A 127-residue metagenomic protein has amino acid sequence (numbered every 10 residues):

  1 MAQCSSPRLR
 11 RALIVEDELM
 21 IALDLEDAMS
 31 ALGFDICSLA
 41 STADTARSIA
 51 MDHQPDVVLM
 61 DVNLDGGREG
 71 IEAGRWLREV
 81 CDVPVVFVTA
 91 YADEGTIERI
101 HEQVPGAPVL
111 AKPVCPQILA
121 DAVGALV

Functional and structural regions predicted by a protein language model:
M1-L13, C115-V127: Non-catalytic signal-transmission and effector/linker regions of two-component phosphorelay proteins
E16: Conserved acidic carboxylate
L23-A31: Charged docking surfaces used in two-component/phosphorelay signaling
E26, L39-V57: Acidic, metal-coordinating helix/loop segments flanking the phosphotransfer/catalytic sites of two-component signaling
T42, R68-E72: Acidic catalytic/metal-coordinating carboxylates
N63-D65: The short loop immediately C-terminal to the conserved phospho-acceptor aspartate in CheY-like receiver
I71-V80, E98-E102: Short amphipathic alpha-helix used as the core "switch/output" element in two-component signaling
V88-T89: Hydrophobic/aromatic residues positioned on beta-strands within the core alpha/beta folds
